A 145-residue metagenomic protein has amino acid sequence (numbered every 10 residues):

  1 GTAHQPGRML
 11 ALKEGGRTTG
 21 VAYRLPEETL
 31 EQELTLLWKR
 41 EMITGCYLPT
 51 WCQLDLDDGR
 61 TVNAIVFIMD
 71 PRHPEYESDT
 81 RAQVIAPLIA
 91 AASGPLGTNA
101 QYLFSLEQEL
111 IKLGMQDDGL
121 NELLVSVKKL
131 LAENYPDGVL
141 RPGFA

Functional and structural regions predicted by a protein language model:
G1-A145: Glycine-aromatic micro-motifs
